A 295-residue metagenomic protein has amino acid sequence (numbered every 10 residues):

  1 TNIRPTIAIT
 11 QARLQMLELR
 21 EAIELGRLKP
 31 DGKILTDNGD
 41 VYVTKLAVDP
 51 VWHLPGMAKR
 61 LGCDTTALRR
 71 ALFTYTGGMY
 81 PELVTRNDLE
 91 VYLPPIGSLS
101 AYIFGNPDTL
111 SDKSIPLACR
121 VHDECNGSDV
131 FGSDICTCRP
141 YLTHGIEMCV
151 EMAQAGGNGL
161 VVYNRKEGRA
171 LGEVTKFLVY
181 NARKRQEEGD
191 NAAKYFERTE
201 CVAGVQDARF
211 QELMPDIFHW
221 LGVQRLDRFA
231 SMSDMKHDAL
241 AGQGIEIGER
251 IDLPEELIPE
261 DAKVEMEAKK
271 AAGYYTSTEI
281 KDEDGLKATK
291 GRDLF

Functional and structural regions predicted by a protein language model:
T1-F295: Catalytic domains of riboflavin
